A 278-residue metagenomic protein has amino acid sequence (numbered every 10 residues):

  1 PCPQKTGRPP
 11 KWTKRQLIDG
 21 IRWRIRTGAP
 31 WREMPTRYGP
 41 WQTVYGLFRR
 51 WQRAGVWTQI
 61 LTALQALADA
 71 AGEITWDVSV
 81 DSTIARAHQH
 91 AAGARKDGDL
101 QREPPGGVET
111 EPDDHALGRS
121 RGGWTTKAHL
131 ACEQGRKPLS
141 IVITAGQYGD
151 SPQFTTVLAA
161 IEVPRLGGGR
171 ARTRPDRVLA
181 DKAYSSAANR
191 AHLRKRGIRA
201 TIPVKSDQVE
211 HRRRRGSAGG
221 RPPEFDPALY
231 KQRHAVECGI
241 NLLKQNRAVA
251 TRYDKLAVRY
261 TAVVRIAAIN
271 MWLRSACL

Functional and structural regions predicted by a protein language model:
P1-L278: Short alpha-helical elements
